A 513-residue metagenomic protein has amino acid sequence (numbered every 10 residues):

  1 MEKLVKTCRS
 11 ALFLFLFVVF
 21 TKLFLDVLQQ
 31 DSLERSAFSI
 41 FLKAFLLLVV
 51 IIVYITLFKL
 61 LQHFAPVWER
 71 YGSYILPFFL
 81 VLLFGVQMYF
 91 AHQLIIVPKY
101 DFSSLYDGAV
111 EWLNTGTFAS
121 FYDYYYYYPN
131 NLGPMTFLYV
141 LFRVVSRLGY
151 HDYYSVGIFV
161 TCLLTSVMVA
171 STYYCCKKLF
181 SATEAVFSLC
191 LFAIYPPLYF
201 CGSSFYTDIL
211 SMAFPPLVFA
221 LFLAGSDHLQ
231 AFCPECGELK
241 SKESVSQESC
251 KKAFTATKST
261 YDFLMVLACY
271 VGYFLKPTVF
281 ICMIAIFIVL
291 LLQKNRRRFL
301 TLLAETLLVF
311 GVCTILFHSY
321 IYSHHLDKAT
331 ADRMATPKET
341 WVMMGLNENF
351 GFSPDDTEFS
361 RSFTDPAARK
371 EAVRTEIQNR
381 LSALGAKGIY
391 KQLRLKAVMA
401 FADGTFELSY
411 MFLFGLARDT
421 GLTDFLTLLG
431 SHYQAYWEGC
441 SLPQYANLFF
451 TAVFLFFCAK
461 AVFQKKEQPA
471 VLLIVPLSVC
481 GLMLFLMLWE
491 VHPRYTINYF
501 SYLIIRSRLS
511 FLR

Functional and structural regions predicted by a protein language model:
M1-M88, L302-L307: Start-transfer (signal-anchor) and selected internal transmembrane alpha helices of multi-pass inner/ER membrane
S36-L48, V156, M399-V475, V479: Membrane-interface anchor segments at the N-terminal boundary of transmembrane helices in multi-pass membrane enzymes
S103-Y126, G133, F350-D355: Extracytosolic helix-loop segments that constitute the early lumenal/periplasmic catalytic or substrate-binding loops
Y124-Y150, C162: Short hydrophobic/aromatic helix or loop-helix immediately within or flanking a transmembrane segment in polytopic
P134, V156-L164, F187-F222, L275-C282 (+1 more regions): Multi-pass, polyprenyl lipid-linked donor-dependent membrane glycosyltransferases
F159-L179, L217, V453-K460: Transmembrane-helix motifs of polytopic, lipid-linked glycan transferases
T172-I194, M212, A470-L473: Transmembrane-helix signature of polytopic, membrane-embedded enzymes that assemble or transfer cell-envelope glycans
Y322-G421: Membrane-proximal stem/loop segments at transmembrane-domain junctions that anchor or position
